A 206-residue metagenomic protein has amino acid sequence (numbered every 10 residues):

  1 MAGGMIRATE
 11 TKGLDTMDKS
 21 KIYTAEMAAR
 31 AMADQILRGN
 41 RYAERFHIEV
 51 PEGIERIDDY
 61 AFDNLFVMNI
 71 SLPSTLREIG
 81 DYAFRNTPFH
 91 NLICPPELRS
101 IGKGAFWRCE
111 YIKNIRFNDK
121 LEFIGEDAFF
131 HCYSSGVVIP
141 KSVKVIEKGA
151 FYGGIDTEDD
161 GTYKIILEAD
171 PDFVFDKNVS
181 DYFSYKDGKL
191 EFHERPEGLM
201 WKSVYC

Functional and structural regions predicted by a protein language model:
I6-T11, D15-A28, R41-R56, L65-E78 (+5 more regions): Structural signature of tandem-repeat unit edges
D59-Y60, D81-A83, K103-A105, E126-A128 (+1 more regions): Consensus positions within tandem repeat domains that build extended binding/scaffold surfaces
S180: Short aromatic-enriched loop/helix-cap "lid" or pocket-rim segments at secondary-structure transitions that line
